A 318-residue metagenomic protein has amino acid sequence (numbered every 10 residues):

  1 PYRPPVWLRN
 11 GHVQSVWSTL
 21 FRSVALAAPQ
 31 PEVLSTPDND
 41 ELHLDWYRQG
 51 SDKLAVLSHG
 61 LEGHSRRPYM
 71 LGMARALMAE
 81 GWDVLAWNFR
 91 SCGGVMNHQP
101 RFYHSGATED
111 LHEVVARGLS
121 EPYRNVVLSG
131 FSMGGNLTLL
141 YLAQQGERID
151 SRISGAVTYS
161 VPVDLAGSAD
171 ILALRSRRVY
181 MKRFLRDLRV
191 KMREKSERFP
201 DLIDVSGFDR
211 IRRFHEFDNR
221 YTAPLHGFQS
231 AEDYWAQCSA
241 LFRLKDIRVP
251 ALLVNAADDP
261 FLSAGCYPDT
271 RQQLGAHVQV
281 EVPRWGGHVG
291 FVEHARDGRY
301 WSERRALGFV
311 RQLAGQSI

Functional and structural regions predicted by a protein language model:
G11-Q49, V292-H294: N-terminal cap/lid segment of alpha/beta-hydrolase-fold proteins
D52-G60: Short beta-strand element of the alpha/beta-hydrolase
G63-R66, A74-H98: Conserved alpha/beta-hydrolase
R90-V127: Catalytic nucleophile-loop/oxyanion-hole region of alpha/beta-hydrolase and closely related hydrolase-like folds
P122-L225: Alpha/beta-hydrolase-fold enzymes
I247, L253-N255, D259: Short beta-strand/loop motif that positions the catalytic acidic residue of the alpha/beta-hydrolase fold
Q273-V289: Catalytic histidine neighborhood in serine/cysteine hydrolases with alpha/beta-hydrolase-type architecture
R284-I318: Catalytic active-site module of serine/aspartate enzymes centered on a nucleophile-bearing elbow/loop
